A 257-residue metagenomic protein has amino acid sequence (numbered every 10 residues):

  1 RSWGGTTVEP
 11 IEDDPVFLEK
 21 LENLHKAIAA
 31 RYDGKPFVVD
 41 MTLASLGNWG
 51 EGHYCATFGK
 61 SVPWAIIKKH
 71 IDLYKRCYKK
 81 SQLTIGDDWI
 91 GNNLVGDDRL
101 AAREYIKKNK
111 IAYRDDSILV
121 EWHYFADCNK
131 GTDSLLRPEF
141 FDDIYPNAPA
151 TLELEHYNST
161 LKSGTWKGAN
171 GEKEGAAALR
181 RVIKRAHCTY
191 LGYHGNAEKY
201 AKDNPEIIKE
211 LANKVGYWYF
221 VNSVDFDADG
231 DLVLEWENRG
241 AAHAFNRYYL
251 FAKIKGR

Functional and structural regions predicted by a protein language model:
R1, T6-T42, P63-C77: An active-site-proximal structural segment forming one wall of the substrate-binding cleft that immediately precedes
G4-T6, K110, G230: Intrinsic-disorder/low-complexity loop/linker signature
F37, H187, Y248: Residues that flank catalytic or metal-binding motifs in active/ligand-binding sites
V38-L46, L232, W236-E237: Hydrophobic/aromatic-rich, well-ordered segments within soluble, folded domains that form packed cores
D40-A197: Catalytic-core regions of glycoside hydrolase
H53-K60, A201-N204, Y217, N246: Extended interaction regions within the primary functional domain
K184-G216: A eukaryote-biased signal for short, well-structured alpha-helical docking elements
I208-G256: Surface beta-strand/loop "capping" patches
